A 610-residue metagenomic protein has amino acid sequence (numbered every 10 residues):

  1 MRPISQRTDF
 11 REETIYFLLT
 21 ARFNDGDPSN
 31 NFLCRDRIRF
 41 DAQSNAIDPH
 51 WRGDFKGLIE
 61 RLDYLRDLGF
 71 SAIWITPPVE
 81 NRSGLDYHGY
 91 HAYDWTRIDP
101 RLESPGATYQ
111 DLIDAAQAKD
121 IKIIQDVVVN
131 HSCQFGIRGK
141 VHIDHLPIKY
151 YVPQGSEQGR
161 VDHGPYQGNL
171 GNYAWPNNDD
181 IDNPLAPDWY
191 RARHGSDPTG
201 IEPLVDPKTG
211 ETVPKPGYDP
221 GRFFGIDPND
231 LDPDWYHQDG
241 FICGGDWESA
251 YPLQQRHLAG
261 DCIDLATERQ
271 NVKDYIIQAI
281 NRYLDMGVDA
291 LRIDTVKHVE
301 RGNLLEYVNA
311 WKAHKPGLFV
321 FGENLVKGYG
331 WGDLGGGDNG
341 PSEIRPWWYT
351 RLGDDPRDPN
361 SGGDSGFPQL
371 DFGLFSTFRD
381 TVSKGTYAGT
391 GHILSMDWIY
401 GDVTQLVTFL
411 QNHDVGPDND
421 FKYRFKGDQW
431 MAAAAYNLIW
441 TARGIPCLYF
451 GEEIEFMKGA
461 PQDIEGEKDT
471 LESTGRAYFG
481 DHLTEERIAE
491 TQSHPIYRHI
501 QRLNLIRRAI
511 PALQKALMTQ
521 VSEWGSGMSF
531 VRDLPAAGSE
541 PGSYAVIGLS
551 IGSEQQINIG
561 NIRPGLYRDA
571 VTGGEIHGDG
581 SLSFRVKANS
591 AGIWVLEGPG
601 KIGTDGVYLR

Functional and structural regions predicted by a protein language model:
M1-K122, N130-S132, I137-K140, D162-P165 (+9 more regions): N-terminal structural segment of carbohydrate-active enzymes
T14-Y16, I73-I75, I123-Q125, L291 (+3 more regions): Hydrophobic faces of well-ordered beta-strands that scaffold small-molecule active sites in alpha/beta enzyme cores
A21, P78, V128-N130, V296-H298 (+2 more regions): Active-site beta-loop-alpha junctions enriched in small/polar residues
D25-D27, N81-L85, H131-G139, V299-G302 (+4 more regions): Short catalytic/ligand-binding loop motif for oxyanion handling, primarily in non-cytosolic enzymes, centered on
D41-K56, H91-G106, L258-V272, D289-H298 (+3 more regions): The substrate-binding groove and active-site-proximal loops of carbohydrate-active enzymes, especially glycoside
H88-Y90, I137-P147, E306-N309, D463-E465: Short low-complexity, flexible loop/linker segments enriched in glycine and/or proline with clustered acidic
I113, Q117, Y173, N177 (+8 more regions): Active-site-proximal helices and loops of the catalytic beta/alpha 8
K140-H257, T377-S395: Core domains of carbohydrate- and sulfate-ester-processing enzymes
